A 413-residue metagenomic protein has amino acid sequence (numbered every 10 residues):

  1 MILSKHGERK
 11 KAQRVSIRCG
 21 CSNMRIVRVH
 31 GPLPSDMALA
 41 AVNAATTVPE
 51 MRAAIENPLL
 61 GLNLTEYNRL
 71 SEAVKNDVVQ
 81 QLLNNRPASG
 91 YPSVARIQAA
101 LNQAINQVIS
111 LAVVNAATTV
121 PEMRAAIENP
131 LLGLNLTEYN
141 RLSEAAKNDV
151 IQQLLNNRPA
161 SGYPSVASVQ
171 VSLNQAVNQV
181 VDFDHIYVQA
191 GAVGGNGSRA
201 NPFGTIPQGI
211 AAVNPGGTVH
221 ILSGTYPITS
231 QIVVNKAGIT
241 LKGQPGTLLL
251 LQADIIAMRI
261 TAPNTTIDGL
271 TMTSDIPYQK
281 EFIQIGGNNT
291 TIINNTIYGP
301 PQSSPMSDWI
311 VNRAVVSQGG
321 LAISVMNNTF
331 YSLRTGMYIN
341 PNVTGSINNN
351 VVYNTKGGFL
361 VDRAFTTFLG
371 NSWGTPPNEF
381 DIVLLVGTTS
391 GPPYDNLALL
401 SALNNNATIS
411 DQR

Functional and structural regions predicted by a protein language model:
G31-D182: General marker for long, soluble alpha-helical cores
P32, N178-Q208, T225, S410-R413: Right-handed parallel beta-helix/beta-solenoid
D182-F183, N201, P207-A237: N-terminal, post-signal-peptide segments of secreted/periplasmic proteins
V188, I221, I228, V234 (+12 more regions): Extracellular beta-strand solenoids
F203, G238-E281, I285, G299-P305 (+2 more regions): Right-handed parallel beta-helix/beta-spiral solenoid domain characteristic of secreted/periplasmic
N214, K236-A237, Q244, A253-I255 (+14 more regions): Parallel beta-helix/beta-solenoid
Q231-V234, I256-T261, Q279-G286, S303-G319 (+3 more regions): Glycine-rich beta-solenoid repeat tracts in large extracellular/virion proteins
L270, N295, N328, N349-N350 (+1 more regions): Consensus "Asn ladder" position of solenoid repeat domains
